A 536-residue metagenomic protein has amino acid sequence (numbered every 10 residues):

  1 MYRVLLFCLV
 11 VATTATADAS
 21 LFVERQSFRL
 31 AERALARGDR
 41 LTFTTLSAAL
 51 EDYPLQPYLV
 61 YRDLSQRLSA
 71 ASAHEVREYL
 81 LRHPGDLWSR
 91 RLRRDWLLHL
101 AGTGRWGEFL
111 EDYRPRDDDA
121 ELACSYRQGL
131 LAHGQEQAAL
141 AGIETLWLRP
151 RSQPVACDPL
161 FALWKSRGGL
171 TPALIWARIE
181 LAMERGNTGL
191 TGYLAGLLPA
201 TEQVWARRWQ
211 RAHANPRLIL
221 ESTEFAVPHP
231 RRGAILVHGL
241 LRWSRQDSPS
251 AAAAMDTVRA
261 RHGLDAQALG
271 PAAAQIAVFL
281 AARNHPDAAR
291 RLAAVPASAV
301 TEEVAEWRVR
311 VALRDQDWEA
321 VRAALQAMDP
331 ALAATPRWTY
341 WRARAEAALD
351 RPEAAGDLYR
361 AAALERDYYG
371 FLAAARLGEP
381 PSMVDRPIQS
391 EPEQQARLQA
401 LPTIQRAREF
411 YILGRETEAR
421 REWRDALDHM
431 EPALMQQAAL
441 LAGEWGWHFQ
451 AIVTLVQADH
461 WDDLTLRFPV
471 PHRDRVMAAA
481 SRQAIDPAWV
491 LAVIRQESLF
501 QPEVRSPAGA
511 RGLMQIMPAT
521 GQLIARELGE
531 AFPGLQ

Functional and structural regions predicted by a protein language model:
V4-A12: Sec-dependent N-terminal signal peptides
D18-S27, D39, E51-Y58, A70-A71 (+19 more regions): Generic helix N-cap/helix-start motif at coil->alpha-helix transitions
Q26-G38, L181, I235-Q246, I276-F279 (+2 more regions): Alpha-helical segment of the N-proximal tetratricopeptide repeat
E32, S65, L98, Q128 (+7 more regions): Residue-level recognition of tetratricopeptide repeat
R37, Q66, A70, H99 (+10 more regions): Structural motif corresponding to the intra-repeat A-B loop/turn of tetratricopeptide repeats
L41-L46, A71-R82, R105-P115, Q137-R149 (+13 more regions): Alpha-helical repeat scaffolds
Y61, A253, T257-A260, L264 (+8 more regions): Catalytic glycan-binding domains that act on GlcNAc-containing polysaccharides
D63-S65, R77-P84, R93-L98, L269-H285 (+1 more regions): Alpha-helical adaptor scaffolds
